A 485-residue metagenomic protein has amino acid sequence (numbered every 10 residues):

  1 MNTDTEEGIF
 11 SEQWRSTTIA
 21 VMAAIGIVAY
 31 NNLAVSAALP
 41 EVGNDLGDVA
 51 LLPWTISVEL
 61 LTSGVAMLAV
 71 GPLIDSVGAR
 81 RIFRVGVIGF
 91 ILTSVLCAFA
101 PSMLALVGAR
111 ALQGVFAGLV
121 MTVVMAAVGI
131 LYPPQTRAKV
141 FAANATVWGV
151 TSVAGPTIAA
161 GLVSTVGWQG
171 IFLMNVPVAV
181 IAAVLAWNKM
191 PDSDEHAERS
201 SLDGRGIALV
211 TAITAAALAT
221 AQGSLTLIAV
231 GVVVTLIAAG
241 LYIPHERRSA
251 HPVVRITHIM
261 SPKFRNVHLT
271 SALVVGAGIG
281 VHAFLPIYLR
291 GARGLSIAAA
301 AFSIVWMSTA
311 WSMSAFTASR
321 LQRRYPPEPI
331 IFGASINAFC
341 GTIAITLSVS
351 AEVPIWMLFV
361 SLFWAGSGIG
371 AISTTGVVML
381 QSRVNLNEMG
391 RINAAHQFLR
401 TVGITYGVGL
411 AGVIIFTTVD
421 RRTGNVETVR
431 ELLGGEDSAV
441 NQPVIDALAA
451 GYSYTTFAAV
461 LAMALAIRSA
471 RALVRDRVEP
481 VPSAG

Functional and structural regions predicted by a protein language model:
M1-Q13, G434-Q442, A470-G485: Intrinsic disorder in cytosolic terminal tails and internal cytosolic loops of multi-pass membrane transporters
W14-N31, V35-A37, A50, V58 (+3 more regions): 12-transmembrane solute porter fold
V28, I56-E59, S63, F90 (+10 more regions): Structural signature of transmembrane alpha-helices in multi-pass secondary transporters
A37, M67-G204: Helix-loop-helix hairpins in multi-pass membrane proteins, especially solute transporters
G89-L96, V178-L185, I237-L241, N337-L347 (+1 more regions): Transmembrane-helix signature of multi-pass solute transporters
S164-T270, A277: Hydrophobic transmembrane-helix bundles of small-molecule transporters
S164-V176, A221-I228, T417-A459: A membrane-interface helix-boundary motif in multi-pass transporters
